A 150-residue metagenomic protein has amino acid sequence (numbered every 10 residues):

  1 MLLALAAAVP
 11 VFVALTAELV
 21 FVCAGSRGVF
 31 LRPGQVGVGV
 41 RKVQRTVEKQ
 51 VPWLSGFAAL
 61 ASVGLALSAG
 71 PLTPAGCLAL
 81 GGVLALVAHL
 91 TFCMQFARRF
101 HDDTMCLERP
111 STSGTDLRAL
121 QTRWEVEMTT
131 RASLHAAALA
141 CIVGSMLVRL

Functional and structural regions predicted by a protein language model:
M1-V13, L67, P71-V87: Interfacial segments of alpha-helical transmembrane regions
L2-L3, A8-A58, M105-Q121: Interfacial loop at the N-terminal end of multi-pass membrane proteins
A24-V29, G56-P71, F92: Membrane-helix exit/interface motif
P52-A66, R131-A140: Core segments of transmembrane alpha-helices that mediate helix-helix packing or line hydrophobic substrate/ligand
V87-Q95: Mid-bilayer segments of alpha-helical transmembrane spans in multi-pass integral membrane proteins that mediate
Q95-L107: A cytosolic-side transmembrane-helix exit/cap motif
T122-S133: Loop-to-transmembrane boundary segments
V143-L150: Juxtamembrane boundary at the C-terminal end of a transmembrane helix
